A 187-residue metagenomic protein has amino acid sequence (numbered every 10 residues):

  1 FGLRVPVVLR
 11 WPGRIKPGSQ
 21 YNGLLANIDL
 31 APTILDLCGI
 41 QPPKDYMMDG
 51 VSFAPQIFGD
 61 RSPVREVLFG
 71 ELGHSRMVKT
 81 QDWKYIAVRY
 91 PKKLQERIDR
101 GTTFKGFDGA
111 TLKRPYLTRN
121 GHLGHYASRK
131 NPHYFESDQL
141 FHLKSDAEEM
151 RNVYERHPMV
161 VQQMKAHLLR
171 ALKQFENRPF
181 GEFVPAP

Functional and structural regions predicted by a protein language model:
F1-L3, E71-Y154, P185: C-terminal, low-complexity/hydrophilic appendages and adjacent surface loops of extracellular/periplasmic anionic
F1-M47, V51-S62, R151: Substrate-binding rim/cap in mid-to-C-terminal beta-strand-loop elements of soluble/periplasmic
G2-L3, L25-P32, M48-V51, T80 (+5 more regions): A structural signal for well-ordered alpha-helical segments within the folded catalytic domains of diverse enzymes
L9, I57, E71-G73, H157: Short, flexible loop/turn elements at secondary-structure junctions
A31-L35, G39, A54, F58 (+5 more regions): Non-transmembrane alpha-helical segments in soluble domains of secreted/periplasmic/extracellular proteins
Q41-K44, K92, R178, E182: Short, polar/charged, Gly/Pro-enriched helix-capping and turn/loop motifs at alpha-helix termini and inter-helix linkers
V64-F69, A186: WW-domain-binding short linear motifs
L168-E182: Bilobed periplasmic-binding protein-like "clamshell/Venus-flytrap" ligand-binding domains
